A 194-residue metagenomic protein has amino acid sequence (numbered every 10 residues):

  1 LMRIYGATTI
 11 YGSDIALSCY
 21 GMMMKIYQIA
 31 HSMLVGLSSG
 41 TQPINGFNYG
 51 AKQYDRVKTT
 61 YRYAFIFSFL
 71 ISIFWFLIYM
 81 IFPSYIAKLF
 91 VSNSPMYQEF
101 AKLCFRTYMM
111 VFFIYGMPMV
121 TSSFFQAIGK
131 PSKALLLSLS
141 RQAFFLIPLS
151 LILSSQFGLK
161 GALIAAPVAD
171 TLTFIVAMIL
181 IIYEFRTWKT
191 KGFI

Functional and structural regions predicted by a protein language model:
L1-M23, F47, Y85-P95, Q156: Helix-terminus/linker motif at the lipid-water interface of multi-pass membrane proteins
G6, S132-A134, I152, L159: N-terminal membrane-sensor/transducer module of prokaryotic signaling receptors
C19-L77, I81-P83, Y115-A134: Small-residue-rich hydrophobic transmembrane alpha-helices
L34-S38, Y108-A127, K133-Q142, L149 (+1 more regions): Short runs within selected transmembrane alpha-helices of multi-pass transporters and secretion channels
N45-M110, L153-I194: Short alpha-helical transmembrane segments in multi-pass integral membrane proteins
L89, F145-L146: Alpha-helical transmembrane segments of compact multi-pass small-molecule transporters, enriched in specific families
